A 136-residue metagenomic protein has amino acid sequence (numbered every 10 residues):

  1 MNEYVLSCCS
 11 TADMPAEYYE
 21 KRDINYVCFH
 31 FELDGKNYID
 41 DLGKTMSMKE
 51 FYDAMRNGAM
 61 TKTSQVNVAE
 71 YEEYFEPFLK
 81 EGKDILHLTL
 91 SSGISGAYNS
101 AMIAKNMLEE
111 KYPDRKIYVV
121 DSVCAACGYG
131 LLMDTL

Functional and structural regions predicted by a protein language model:
N2-E3, K21-I24, Y112-K116: A short helix-to-beta-strand connector/capping loop
E3-V5, L79: A general secondary-structure boundary signal
V5-E70: N-terminal glycine-rich anion-binding loop in soluble enzyme alpha/beta folds
L6-C8, S64, H87, Y118-D121: General beta-strand structural signal in soluble alpha/beta enzymes
T45-Y52, F75, K80, M107: A short glycine/small-residue-enriched secondary-structure motif
Y52-R56, E73-Y74, L132-T135: A general structural signal for short secondary-structure boundary/capping elements
R56-I94, N99-I103: Glycine-rich phosphate- or other oxyanion-binding loops that anchor nucleotides, phosphorylated ligands
E81, L90, G96-L136: Active-site histidine-anchored catalytic micro-motif
